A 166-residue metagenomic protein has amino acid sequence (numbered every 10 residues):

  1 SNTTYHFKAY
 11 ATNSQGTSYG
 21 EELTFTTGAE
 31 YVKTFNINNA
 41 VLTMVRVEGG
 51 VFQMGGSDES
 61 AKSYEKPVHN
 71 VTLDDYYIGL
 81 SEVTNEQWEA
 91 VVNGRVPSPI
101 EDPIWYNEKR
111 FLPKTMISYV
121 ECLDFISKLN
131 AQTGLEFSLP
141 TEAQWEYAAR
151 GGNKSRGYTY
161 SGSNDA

Functional and structural regions predicted by a protein language model:
S1-E30: Short, surface-exposed linear motifs at loops/turns and structural transition points
H6-K8, R46-E48, Y77-G79: Residues within well-ordered beta-strands of beta-sheet-rich folds
S14, N36-A40, D74: Short strand-coil-strand connectors
Y19-T24, M44, V51, V68-N70 (+1 more regions): Well-ordered beta-strand positions in beta-sheet-rich domains
L23, Y31-K33, T43, P67-H69 (+2 more regions): Residue-level detector of beta-strand structural context in well-folded domains
A29-G49, Q53: GGW-centered surface loops in extracellular recognition modules
M54-S60, V71-D165: Active-site microenvironments of metalloenzymes and redox enzymes
A61-K66: C-terminal, low-complexity/hydrophilic appendages and adjacent surface loops of extracellular/periplasmic anionic
